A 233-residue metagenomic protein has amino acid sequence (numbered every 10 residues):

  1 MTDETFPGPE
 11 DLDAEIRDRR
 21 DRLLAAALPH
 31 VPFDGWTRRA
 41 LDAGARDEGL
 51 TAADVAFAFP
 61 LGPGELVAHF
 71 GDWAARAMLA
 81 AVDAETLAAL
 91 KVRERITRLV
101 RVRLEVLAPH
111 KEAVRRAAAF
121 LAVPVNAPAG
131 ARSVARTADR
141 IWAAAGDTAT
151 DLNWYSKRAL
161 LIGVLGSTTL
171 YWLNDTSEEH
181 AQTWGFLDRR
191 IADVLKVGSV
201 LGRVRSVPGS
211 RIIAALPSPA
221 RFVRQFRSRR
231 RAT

Functional and structural regions predicted by a protein language model:
P7-A53, L61-A68, D72: Short, amphipathic alpha-helix enriched in basic
R17, D21, A81-R116: Hydrophobic alpha-helical connector segments
L24, T97-L104, A135-W142, W184-I191: Hydrophobic core segments within long, regular secondary-structure runs in both alpha- and beta-rich folds
E85-A89, A143-T148: Acidic/His metal-coordination segments adjacent to aromatic residues that form catalytic metal sites in metalloenzymes
V102-T137: Internal, conserved structured core segments that host functional sites
V125-D147, Y155-I162, G166: Amphipathic alpha-helical packing segments from all-alpha helical-bundle domains
D147-G209: Hydrophobic/aromatic-rich alpha-helical bundle segments in the mid-to-C-terminal region
V200-T233: Long, charge-rich low-complexity segments
